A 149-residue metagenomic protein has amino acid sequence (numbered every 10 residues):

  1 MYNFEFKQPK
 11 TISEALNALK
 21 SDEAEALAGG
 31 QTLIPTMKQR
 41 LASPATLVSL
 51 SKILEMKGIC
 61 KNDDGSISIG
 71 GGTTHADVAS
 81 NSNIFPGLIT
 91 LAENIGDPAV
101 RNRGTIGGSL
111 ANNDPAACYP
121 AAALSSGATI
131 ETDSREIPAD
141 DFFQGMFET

Functional and structural regions predicted by a protein language model:
M1-T149: C-terminal structural segment of proteins
